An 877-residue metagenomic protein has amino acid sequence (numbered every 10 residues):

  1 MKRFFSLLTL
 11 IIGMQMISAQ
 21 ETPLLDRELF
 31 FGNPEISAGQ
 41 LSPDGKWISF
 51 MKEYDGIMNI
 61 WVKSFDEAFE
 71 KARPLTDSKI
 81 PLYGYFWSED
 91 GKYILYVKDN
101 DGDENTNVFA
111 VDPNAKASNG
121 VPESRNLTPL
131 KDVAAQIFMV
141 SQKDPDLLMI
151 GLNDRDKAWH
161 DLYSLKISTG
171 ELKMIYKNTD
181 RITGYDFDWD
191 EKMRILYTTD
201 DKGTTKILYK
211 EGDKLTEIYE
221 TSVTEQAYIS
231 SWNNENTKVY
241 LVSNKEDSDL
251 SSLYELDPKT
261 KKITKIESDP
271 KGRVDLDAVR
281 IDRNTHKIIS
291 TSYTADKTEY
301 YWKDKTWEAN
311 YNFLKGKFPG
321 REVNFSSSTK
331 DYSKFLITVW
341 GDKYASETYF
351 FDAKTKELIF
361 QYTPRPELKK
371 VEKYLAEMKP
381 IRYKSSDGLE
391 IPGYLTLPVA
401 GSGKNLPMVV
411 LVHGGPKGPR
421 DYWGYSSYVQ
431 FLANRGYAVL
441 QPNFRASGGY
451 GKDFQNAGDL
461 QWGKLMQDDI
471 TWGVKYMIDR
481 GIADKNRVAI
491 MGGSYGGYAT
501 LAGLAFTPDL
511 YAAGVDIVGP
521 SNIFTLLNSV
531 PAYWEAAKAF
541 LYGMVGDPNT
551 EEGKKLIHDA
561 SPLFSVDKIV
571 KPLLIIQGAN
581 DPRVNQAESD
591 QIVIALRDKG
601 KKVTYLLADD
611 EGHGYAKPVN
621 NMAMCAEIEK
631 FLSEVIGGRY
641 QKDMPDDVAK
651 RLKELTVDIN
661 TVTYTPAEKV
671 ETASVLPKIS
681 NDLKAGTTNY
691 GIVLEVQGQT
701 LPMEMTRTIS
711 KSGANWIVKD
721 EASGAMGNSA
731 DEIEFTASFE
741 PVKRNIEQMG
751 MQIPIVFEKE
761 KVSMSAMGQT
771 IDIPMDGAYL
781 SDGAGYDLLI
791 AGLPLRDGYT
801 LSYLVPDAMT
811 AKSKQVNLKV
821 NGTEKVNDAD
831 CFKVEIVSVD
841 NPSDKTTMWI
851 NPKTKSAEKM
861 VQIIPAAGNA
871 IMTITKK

Functional and structural regions predicted by a protein language model:
M1-E21: Bacterial Sec-dependent N-terminal signal peptides
E21-Y54: Mature N-terminal segment immediately following signal peptide/propeptide cleavage in secreted/periplasmic
G32-S37, D55-I60, D77-Y83, D90-P392 (+3 more regions): Peripheral, non-catalytic segments that deliver or gate enzyme domains
F50-L75: Beta-propeller domains
P364, L368-N486, G493-S494, A499 (+2 more regions): Cap/lid segment of the alpha/beta-hydrolase catalytic domain
F444-V670: Active-site-proximal cap/loop segments of hydrolase catalytic domains
E671-K761, L801-K877: Acidic, serine/threonine-rich low-complexity disordered tracts
V762-I790: Acidic/charged, solvent-exposed loop-and-adjacent secondary-structure segments enriched in E/D, K/R, S/T, and G/P
